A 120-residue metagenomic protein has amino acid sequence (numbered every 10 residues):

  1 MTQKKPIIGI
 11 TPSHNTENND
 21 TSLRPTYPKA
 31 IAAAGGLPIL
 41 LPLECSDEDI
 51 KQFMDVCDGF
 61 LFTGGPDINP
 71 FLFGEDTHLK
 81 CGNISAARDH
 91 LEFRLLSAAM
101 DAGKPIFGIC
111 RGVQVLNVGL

Functional and structural regions predicted by a protein language model:
M1-I109, N117-G119: N-terminal beta1-alpha1 cap of cysteine-dependent amidohydrolase-like domains
V113: Catalytic nucleophile loop
